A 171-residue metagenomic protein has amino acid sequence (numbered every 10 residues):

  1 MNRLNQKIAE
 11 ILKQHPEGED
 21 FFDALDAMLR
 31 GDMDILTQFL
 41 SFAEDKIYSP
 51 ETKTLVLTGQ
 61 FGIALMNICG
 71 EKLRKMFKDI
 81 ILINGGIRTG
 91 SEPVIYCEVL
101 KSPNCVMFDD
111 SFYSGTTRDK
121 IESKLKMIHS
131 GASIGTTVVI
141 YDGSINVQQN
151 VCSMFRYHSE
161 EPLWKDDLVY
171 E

Functional and structural regions predicted by a protein language model:
M1-E51: Active-site-facing substrate-recognition patch
R3-I11, S123-E171: PRPP-dependent phosphoribosyltransferase catalytic core
I47-E51, L100-K101, H129: Glycine-rich phosphate-binding loop signature in dinucleotide/nucleotide-binding domains
E51-F61: Short glycine-rich phosphate-binding loop at a beta-alpha junction
T54, N104-V106, T136: Structural motif
L55, F77-N84, T137, V151: Conserved beta-strand scaffold positions in the cores of enzyme catalytic domains, especially in NTP/NDP-utilizing
M66-D109, S114-E122: Short, glycine/charge-rich flexible loops or terminal/linker lids adjacent to PRPP-binding catalytic cores
